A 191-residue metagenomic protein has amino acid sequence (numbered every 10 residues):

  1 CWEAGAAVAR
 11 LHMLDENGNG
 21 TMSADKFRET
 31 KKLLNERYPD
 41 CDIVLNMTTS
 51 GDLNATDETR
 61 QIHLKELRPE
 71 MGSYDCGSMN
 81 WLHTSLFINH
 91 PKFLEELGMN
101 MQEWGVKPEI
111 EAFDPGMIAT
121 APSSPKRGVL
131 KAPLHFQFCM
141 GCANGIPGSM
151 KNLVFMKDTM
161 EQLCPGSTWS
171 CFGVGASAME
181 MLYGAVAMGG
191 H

Functional and structural regions predicted by a protein language model:
C1-L11, M188-G189: N-terminal glycine-rich anion-binding loops that anchor highly charged ligand groups
C1-W2, L34, M101, M160: Hydrophobic pocket-lining residues that define ligand/cofactor binding sites across diverse proteins
W2-E3, K65, Q102, V186: Non-catalytic positions within long, well-ordered alpha-helices that form the structural scaffold/packing of enzyme
A7-E29, E36, C139-M140, N144: Glycine-rich, proline-tolerant flexible connector loops at the mouths of alpha/beta enzymes
A7-V8, V44, K107, H191: Residue-level detector of anion-binding/catalytic polar loops
R10-L14, E36, T48, A121 (+1 more regions): Histidine-centered divalent-metal-coordination microenvironment in nucleic-acid enzymes
G20-F87: Active-site beta->alpha loop and helix N-cap motifs at the rims of alpha/beta catalytic domains
M71-H191: Catalytic alpha/beta core domains of metabolic enzymes, predominantly
